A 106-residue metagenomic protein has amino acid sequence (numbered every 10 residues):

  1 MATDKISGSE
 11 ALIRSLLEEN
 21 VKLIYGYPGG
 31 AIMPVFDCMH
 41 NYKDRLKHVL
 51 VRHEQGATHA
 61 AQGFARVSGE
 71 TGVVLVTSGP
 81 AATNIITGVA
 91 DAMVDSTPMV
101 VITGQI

Functional and structural regions predicted by a protein language model:
M1-I106: N-terminal alpha/beta PP-like core and its mobile active-site loop of ThDP/TPP-dependent enzymes
